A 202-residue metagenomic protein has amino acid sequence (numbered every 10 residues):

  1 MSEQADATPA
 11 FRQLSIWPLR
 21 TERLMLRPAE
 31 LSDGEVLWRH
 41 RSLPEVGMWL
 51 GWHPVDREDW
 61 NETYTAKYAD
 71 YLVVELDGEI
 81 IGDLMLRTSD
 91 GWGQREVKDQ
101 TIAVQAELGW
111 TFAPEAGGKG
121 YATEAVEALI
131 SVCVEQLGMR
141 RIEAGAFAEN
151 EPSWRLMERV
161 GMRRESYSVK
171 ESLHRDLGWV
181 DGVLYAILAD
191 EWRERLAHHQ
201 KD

Functional and structural regions predicted by a protein language model:
M1-M48, Y71-D202: Acyl-donor (CoA/ACP) binding surface of acyl/acetyltransferases
H53-E75: Active-site rim helix/loop that mediates acceptor-substrate recognition in acyltransferases
